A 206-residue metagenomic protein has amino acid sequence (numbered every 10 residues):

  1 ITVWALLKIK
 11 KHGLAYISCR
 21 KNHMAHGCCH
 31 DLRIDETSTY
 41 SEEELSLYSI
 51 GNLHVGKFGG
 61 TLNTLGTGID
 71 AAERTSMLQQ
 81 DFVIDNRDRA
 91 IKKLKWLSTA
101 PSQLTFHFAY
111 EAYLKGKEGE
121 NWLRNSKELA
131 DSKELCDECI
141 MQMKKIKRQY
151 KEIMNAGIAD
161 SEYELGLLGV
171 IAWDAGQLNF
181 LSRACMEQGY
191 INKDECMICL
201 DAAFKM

Functional and structural regions predicted by a protein language model:
T2-F180, A184-M197, A202-M206: Polar/charged low-complexity regulatory segments
